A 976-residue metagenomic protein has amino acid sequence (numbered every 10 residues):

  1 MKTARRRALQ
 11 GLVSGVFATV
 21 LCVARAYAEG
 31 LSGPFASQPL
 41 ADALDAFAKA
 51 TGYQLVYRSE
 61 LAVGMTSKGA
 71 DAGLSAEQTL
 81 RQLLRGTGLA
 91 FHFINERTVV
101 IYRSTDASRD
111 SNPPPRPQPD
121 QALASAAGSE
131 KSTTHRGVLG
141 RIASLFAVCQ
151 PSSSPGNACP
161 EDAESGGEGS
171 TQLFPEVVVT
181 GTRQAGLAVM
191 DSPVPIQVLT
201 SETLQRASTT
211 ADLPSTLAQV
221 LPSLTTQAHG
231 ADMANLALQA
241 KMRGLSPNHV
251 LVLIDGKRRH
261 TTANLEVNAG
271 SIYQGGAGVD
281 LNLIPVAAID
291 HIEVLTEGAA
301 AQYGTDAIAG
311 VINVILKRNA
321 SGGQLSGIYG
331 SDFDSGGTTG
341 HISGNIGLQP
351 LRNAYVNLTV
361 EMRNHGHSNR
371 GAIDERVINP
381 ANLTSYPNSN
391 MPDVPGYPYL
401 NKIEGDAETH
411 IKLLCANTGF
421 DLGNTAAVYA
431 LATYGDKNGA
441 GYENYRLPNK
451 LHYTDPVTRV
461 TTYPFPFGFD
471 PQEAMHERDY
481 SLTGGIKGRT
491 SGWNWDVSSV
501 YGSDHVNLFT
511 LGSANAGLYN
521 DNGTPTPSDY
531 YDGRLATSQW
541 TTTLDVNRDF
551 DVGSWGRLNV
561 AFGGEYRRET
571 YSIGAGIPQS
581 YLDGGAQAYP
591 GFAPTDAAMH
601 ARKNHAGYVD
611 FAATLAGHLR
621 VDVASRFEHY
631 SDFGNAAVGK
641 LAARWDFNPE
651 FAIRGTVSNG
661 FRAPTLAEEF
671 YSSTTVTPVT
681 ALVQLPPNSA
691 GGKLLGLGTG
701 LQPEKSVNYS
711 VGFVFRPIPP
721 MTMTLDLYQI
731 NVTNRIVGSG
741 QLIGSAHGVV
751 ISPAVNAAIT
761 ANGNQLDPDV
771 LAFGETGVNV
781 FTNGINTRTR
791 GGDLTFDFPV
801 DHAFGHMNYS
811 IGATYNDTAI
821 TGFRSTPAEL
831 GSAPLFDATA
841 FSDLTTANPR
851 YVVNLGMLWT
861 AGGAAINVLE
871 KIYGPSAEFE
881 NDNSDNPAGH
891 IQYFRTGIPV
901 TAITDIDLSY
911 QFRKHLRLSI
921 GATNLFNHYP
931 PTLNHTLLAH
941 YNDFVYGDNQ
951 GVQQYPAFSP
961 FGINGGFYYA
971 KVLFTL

Functional and structural regions predicted by a protein language model:
Y27-L31, Q54-S67, L173-S208, A263-Q274 (+1 more regions): N-terminal periplasmic "start-of-domain" segments of outer-membrane beta-barrel proteins
L44-A46, S104-R206: Short, acidic, small-residue-rich periplasmic hinge/interaction motif at the N-terminus of Gram-negative outer-membrane
V99, L213-Q219, A240-K241, L253 (+4 more regions): N-terminal periplasmic accessory domains that precede and gate Gram-negative outer-membrane beta-barrel machines
Y102, T180, A185-G186, P193 (+1 more regions): Extracytoplasmic beta-strand/coil segments of soluble accessory domains associated with Gram-negative outer-membrane
K257-T296: Short acidic/polar hinge/loop motifs at secondary-structure boundaries that mediate gating or recognition
S321, D334-E443, P448-F467, P471-G485 (+2 more regions): Transmembrane beta-barrel wall of Gram-negative outer-membrane proteins
T461-Y463, F469-L482, G488, Y501 (+2 more regions): Outer-membrane beta-barrel transmembrane domain signature of Gram-negative proteins, especially the mid-to-C-terminal
V732-T733, D817-I820, I872-S884, Y910-L976: C-terminal beta-signal and adjacent terminal beta-strands/loops of Gram-negative outer-membrane beta-barrel proteins
